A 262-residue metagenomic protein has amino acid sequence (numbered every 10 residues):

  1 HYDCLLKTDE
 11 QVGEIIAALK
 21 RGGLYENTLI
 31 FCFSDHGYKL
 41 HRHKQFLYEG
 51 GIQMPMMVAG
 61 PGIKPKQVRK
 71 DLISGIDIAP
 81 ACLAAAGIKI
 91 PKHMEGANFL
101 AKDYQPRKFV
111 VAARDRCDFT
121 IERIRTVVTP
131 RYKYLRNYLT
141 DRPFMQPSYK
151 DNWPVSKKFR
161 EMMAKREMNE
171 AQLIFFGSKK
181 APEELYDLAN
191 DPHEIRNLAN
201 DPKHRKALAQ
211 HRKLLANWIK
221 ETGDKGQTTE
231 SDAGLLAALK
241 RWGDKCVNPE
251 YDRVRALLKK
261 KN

Functional and structural regions predicted by a protein language model:
H1-T28, A85: A long, amphipathic alpha-helix that forms part of the scaffold/cap immediately adjacent to metal-dependent active
Y2-D9, L72-I73, A189, P202-K206: Soluble non-cytosolic domains of exported or imported proteins
K7-Q11, D77, Q210, E250: Charged catalytic carboxylate motif
G13-R21, R42-H93, A97-K108, R125 (+3 more regions): Substrate-binding rim/cap in mid-to-C-terminal beta-strand-loop elements of soluble/periplasmic
F33: Generic enzyme active-site microenvironment
H36-F46, A59, P202, D224: Active-site His/acidic residue clusters
Y38-K39, A86-E184, K206: C-terminal cap/loop subdomain of S1 sulfatases and analogous C-terminal strand-loop tails that border
Q53, R166-E183, L188-N262: Long, internal low-complexity/basic segments
